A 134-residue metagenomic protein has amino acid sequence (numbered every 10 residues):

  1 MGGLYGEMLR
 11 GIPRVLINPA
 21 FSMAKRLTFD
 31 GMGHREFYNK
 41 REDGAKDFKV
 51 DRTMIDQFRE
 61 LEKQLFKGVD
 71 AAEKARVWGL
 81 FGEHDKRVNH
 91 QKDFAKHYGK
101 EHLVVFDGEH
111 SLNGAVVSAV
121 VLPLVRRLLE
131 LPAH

Functional and structural regions predicted by a protein language model:
M1-G3, D85-K86: Gly/Ser/Thr-rich loops at beta-strand to alpha-helix junctions that form or flank small-molecule/cofactor-binding
G2-G11: Short glycine-enriched nucleophile-adjacent loop and the immediately C-terminal alpha-helix near the catalytic center
I12-H134: The alpha/beta-hydrolase serine catalytic core
